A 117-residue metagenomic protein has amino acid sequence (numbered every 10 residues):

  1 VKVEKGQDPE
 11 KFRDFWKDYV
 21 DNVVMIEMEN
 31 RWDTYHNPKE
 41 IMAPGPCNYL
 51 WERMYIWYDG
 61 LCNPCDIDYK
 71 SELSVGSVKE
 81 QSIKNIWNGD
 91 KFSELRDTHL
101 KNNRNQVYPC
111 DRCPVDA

Functional and structural regions predicted by a protein language model:
V1-D8: Conserved strand-turn element in the central/C-terminal portion of the radical SAM core barrel that lines
D14-E40, L61, D66-D116: C-terminal accessory region of radical SAM enzymes
A43-G45: Nucleotide-sugar-dependent
N48-L50: Short, small/polar residue-rich loop motifs at catalytic or cofactor-binding pockets
E52-M54: Hydrophobic alpha-helical transmembrane segments of multi-pass membrane transport proteins, especially secondary
I56-D59: Short, acidic, Ser/Thr-enriched surface-loop or helix-capping motifs
